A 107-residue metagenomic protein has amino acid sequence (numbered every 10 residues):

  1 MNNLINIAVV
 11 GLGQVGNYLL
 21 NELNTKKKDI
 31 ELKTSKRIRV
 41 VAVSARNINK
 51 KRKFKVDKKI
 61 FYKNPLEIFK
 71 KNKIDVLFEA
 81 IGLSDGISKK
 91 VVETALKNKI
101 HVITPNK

Functional and structural regions predicted by a protein language model:
M1-N98: N-terminal glycine-/serine-/threonine-rich beta1-alpha1-beta2 phosphate-ribose binding loop of Rossmann-like
H101-I103: A short hydrophobic/small-residue beta-strand
